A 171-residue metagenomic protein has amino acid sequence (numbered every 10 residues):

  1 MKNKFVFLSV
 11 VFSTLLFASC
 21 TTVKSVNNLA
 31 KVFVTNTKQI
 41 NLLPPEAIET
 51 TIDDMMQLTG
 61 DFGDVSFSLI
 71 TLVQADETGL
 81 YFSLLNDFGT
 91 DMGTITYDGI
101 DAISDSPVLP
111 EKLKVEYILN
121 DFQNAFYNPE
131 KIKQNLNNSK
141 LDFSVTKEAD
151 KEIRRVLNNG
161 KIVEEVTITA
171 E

Functional and structural regions predicted by a protein language model:
M1-L8: Bacterial N-terminal signal peptides that target proteins for export
L16-S19: C-terminal motif of bacterial Sec signal peptides marking the signal peptidase cleavage site
T21-K24: Bacterial signal peptide processing site
I40-E77: Post-signal-peptide N-terminal segment of Sec-exported extracytoplasmic proteins
T50-Q57, T78-Y81, K147-R155: Short, hydrophobic/aromatic-rich segments at coil-to-beta transitions
N86-M92, S104: Membrane-embedded segments
A102-K131: Acidic/charged, solvent-exposed loop-and-adjacent secondary-structure segments enriched in E/D, K/R, S/T, and G/P
S139-E171: Gly/Pro-enriched, hydrophobic low-complexity segments that function as extracytoplasmic propeptides/linkers
